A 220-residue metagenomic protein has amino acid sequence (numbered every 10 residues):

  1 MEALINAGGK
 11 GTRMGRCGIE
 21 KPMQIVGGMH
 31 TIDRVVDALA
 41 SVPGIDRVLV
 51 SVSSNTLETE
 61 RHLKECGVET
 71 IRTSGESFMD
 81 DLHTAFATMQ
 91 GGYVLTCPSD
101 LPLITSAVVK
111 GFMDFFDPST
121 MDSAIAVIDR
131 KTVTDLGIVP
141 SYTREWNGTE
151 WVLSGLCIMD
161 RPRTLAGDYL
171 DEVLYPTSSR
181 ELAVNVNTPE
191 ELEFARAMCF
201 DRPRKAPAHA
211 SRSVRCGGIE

Functional and structural regions predicted by a protein language model:
M1-C17: N-terminal nucleotide-binding beta1-loop-alpha1 segment
A7, V52, V127-I128: Short beta-strand/turn micro-motifs composed of small residues that flank or help shape donor/cofactor-binding pockets
G9, D100, T188: Active-site glycine-centered loops adjacent to acidic/histidine catalytic or metal-binding residues that shape
K21-R34: Short catalytic helix/loop segments, enriched in acidic residues and glycine and frequently bearing histidine
T31-Y93, A107, W151: Conserved N-terminal catalytic core of the sugar/cofactor nucleotidyltransferase
G92-D100: Short beta-strand-to-loop acidic/aromatic patch adjacent to the donor-nucleotide binding site
T105-N187, F194-A197, E220: Conserved core of the sugar-phosphate nucleotidyltransferase
P189-E220: Hydrophobic helical membrane-anchoring modules
